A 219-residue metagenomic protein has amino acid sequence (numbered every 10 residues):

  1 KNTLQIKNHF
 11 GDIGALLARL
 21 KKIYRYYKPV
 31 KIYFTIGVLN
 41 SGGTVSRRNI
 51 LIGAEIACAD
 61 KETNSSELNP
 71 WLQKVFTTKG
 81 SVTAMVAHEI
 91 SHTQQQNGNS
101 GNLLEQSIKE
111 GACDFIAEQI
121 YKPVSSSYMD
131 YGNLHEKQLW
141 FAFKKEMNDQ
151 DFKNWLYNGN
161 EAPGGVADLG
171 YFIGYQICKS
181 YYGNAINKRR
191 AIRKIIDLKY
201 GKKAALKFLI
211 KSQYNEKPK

Functional and structural regions predicted by a protein language model:
K1-S125: Acidic/His-rich structured neighborhood in mature extracellular/periplasmic domains
D12-A15, R19, S81, Q138-A142 (+3 more regions): Exposed alpha-helical structural elements
N40-G42, H135-L139, D197-K203: Amphipathic alpha-helical surface "interface" segments used for docking/oligomerization or membrane association within
T83-A87, F143-N148: A glycine-rich, aromatic-flanked flexible loop/lid motif
A112, M129-F143: Small-residue-rich helix-loop
Y128-D130, W155-L156: Short, hydrophobic secondary-structure boundary micro-motifs
K144-K219: Pan-zinc metallopeptidase signature
